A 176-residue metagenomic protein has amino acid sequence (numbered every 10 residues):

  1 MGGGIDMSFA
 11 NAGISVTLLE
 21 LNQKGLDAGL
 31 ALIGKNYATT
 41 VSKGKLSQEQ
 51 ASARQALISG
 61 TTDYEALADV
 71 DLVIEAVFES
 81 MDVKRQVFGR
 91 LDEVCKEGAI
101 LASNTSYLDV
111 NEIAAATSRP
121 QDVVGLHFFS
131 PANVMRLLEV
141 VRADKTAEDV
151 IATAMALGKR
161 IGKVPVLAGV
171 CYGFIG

Functional and structural regions predicted by a protein language model:
M1-N36, S59: NAD(P)+-binding Rossmann beta1-loop-alpha1 motif at the extreme N-terminus of oxidoreductases
A12, S118-R119, I161: Short, structured coil segments at secondary-structure junctions
S15-Q23, M135-A143, L167-Y172: Short beta-alpha connecting loops at secondary-structure transitions that line or flank enzyme active sites
K24-A28, T39-L101, Y107-N111, A116 (+1 more regions): Rossmann-like NAD(P)-binding element
V140-V170: Internal alpha-helical scaffold of NAD(P)-dependent oxidoreductase catalytic cores
